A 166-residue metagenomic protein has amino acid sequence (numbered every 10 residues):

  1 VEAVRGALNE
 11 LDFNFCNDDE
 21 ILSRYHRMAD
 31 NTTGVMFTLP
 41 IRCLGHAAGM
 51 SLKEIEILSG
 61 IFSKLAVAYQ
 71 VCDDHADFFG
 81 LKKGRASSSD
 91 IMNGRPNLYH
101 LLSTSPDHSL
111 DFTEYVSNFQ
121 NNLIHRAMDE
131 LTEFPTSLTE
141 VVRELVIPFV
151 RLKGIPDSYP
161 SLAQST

Functional and structural regions predicted by a protein language model:
V1-T166: All-alpha prenyltransferase/terpene-synthase fold signal
